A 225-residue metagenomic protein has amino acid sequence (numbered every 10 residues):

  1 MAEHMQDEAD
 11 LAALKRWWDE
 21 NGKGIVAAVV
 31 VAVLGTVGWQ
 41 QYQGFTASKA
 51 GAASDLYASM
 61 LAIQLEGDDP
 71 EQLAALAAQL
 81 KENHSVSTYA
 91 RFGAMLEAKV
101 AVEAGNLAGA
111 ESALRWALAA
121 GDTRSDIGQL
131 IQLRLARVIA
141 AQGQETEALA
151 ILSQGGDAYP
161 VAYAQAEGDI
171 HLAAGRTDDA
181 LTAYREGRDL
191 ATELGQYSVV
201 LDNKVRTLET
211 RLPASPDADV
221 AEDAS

Functional and structural regions predicted by a protein language model:
M1-V31: N-terminal positive-inside, membrane-proximal cytosolic segments immediately preceding the first
H4, V37-S54: Aromatic-capped interface at the extracytoplasmic side of an N-terminal signal-anchor transmembrane helix
V29-G35, Q64-L76, A104-S112, R137-E145: Helix-turn-helix repeat elements of alpha-solenoid scaffolds
G44-T46, K81-H84, A119-R124: Flexible helix-coil transition and linker loops at the boundaries of alpha-helical arrays
G51-E71: Short extracytoplasmic/periplasmic juxtamembrane "stem" segments immediately C-terminal to an N-terminal membrane anchor
A62-E66, G93, V100, V138 (+1 more regions): Residue-level signature for tetratricopeptide repeat
D69-W116: Extracytoplasmic/periplasmic/luminal assembly and interaction segments in envelope/secretory/respiratory proteins
A101-P216: Soluble extracytoplasmic domains of inner/organellar membrane proteins
